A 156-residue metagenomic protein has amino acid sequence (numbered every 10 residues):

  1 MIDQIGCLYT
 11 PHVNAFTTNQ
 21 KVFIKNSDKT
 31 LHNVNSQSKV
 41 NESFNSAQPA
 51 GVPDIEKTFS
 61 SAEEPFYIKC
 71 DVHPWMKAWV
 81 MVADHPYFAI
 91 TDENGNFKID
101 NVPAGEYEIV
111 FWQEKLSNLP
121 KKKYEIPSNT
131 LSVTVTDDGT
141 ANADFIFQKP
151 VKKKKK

Functional and structural regions predicted by a protein language model:
M1-K156: Extracytoplasmic copper-binding redox domains, predominantly the cupredoxin/blue-copper superfamily
